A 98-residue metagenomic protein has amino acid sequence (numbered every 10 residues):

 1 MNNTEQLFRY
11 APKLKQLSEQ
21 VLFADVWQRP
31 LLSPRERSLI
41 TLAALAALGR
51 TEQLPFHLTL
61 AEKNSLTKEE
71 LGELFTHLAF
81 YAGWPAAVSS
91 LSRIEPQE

Functional and structural regions predicted by a protein language model:
M1-R35, A47-L48, P55-N64, E70 (+1 more regions): Acidic, glycine/proline-rich low-complexity segments that act as flexible tails and inter-domain linkers
R37-L45, L74-F75: Short, structured motif recognition centered on aromatic/hydrophobic residues
